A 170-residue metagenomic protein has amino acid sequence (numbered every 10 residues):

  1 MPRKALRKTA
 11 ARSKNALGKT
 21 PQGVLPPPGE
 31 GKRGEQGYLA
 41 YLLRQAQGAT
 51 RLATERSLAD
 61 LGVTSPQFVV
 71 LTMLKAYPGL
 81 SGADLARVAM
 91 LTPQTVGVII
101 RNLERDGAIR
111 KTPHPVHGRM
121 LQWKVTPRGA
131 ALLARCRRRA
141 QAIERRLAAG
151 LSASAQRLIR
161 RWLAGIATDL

Functional and structural regions predicted by a protein language model:
M1-L61: N-terminal leader segment of winged-helix/HTH proteins
G34, Y41-R44, G48, L52-T95 (+1 more regions): N-terminal helix-turn-helix DNA-binding core of bacterial DNA-binding proteins
E35-L42, A46, T95, H117 (+3 more regions): Conserved acidic
Y41-R44, T72, A134, A164 (+1 more regions): Generic alpha-helical structural context detector
T50, L58, G62-S65, T95 (+5 more regions): Short coil/turn residues that cap or connect secondary-structure elements
R51, R101-A164: Charged, amphipathic alpha-helical coiled-coil/dimerization segments
G82, A89, V96, L121-Q122 (+1 more regions): Alpha-helical transmembrane segments and membrane-interface helix-loop junctions in multi-pass membrane proteins
